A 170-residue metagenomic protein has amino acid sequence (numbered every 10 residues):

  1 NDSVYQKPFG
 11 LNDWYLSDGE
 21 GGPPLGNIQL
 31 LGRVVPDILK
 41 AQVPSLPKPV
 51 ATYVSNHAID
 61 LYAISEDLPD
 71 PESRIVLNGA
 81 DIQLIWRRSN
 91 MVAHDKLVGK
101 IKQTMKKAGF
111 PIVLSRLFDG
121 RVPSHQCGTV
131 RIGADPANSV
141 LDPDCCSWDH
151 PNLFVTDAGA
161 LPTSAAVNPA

Functional and structural regions predicted by a protein language model:
N1-I59: Mid-to-C-terminal "cap/lid" subdomains and adjacent gly/pro-rich loops that border and regulate access to redox
S3, D67-P69, N138: Short loop/turn segments at secondary-structure transitions that flank enzyme active sites
Q6, L11, L25, N56-D60 (+4 more regions): Active-site lining segments that contact anionic ligands and/or coordinate catalytic metals
K7-F9, D13, D18, N27-G32 (+5 more regions): Pocket-edge structural micro-motifs
V34-V113: C-terminal catalytic lobe of FAD-dependent flavoproteins
D60, S89-T163: A glycine-rich dinucleotide-binding beta-alpha-beta segment and adjacent secondary-structure elements that constitute
T163-A170: A conserved FAD-binding loop/helix module that cradles the flavin
